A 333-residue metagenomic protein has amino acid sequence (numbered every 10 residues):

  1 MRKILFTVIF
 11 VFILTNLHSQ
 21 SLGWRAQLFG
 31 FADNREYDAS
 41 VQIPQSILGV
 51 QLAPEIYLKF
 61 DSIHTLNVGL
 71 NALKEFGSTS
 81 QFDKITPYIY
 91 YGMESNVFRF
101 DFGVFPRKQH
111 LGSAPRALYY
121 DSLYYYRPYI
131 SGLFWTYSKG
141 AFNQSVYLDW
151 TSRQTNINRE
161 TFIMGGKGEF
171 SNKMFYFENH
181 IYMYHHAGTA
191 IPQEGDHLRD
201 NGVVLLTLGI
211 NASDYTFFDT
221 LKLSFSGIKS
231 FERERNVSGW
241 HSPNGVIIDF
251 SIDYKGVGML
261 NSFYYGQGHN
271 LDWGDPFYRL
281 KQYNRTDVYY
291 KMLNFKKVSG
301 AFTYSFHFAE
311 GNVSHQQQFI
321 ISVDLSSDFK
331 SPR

Functional and structural regions predicted by a protein language model:
K3-T15: Sec-dependent N-terminal signal peptides
L17-M93, S251, Q316-S327, P332: Beta-barrel outer-membrane channel/assembly domains of diderm bacteria
F29, G49, Y88, K139-I157 (+1 more regions): Exposed, low-structure sequence patches enriched in small/polar residues
E36, R99-E169, H180-H185: Surface-exposed coil loops of outer-membrane beta-barrel proteins
D38-Q42, R116-A117, P192-E194: Flexible, solvent-exposed loop segments that connect beta-strands
L48, Q81-D83, R127, E160 (+1 more regions): Short, glycine/acidic-rich beta->alpha junctions
P54-I56, S131, L208: Structured alpha-helical segments in the cores of large, soluble enzyme domains
Y57-I63, N71, Q81-R99, F105-K108 (+4 more regions): Subset of outer-membrane beta-barrel
